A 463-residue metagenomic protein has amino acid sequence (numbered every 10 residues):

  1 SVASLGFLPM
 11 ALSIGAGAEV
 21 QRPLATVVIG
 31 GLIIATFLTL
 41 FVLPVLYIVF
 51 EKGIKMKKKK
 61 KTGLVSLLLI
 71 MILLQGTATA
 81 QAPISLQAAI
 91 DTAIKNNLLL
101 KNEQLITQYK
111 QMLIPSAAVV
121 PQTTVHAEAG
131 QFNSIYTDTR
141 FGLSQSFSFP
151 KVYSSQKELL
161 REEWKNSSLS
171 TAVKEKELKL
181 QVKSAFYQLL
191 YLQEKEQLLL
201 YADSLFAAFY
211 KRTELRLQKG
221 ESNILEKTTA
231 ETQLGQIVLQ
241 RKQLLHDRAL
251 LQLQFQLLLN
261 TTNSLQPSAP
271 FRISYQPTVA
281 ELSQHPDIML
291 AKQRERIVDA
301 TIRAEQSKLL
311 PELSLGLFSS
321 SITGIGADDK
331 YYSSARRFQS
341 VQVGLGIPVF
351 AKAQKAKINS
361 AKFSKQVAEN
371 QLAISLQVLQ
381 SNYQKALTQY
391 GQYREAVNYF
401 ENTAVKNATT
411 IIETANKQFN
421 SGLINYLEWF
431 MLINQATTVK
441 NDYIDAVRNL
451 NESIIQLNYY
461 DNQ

Functional and structural regions predicted by a protein language model:
S1-E51: Hydrophobic, glycine/alanine-rich multi-pass transmembrane helices and their short helix-loop junctions in large
K58-Q87, I94, R448-N451, I455-Q463: Bacterial Sec-dependent N-terminal signal peptides
A78-T124, F147, S155, E221-L225 (+4 more regions): Bacterial Sec-pathway N-terminal export signals of envelope proteins
K101, T123-D138, S146-V173, Q193 (+4 more regions): Small/polar (Gly/Ser/Thr/Ala-rich) solvent-exposed segments that form structured loops/beta-strands/short helices used
E103-A117, K174, L178-Q197, A208-Y210 (+5 more regions): Amphipathic alpha-helical coiled-coil segments
R140-G142, F186, S340-G344, L387: Membrane-embedded beta-strand positions in outer-membrane beta-barrel channels/transporters
E177-M289, R294-I297, A386-Y393: Periplasmic alpha-helical coiled-coil/stalk elements that build and connect Gram-negative outer-membrane
